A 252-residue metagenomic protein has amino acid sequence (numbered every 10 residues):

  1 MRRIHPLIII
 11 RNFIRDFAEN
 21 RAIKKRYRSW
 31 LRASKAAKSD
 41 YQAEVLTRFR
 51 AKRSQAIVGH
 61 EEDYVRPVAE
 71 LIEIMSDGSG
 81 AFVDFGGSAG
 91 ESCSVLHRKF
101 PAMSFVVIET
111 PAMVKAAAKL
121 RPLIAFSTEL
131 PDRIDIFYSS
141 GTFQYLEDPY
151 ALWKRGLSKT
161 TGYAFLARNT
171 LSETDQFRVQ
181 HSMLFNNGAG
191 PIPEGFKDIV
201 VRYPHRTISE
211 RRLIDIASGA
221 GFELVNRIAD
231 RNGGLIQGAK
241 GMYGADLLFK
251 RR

Functional and structural regions predicted by a protein language model:
M1-A81, V179, M183-R252: N-terminal accessory regions of S-adenosyl-L-methionine
G80, D135, G162: Conserved acidic residues
D84: Class I SAM-dependent methyltransferase core
G87-I124: Class I SAM-dependent methyltransferase SAM/SAH-binding core
I124-I134: Short acidic low-complexity segments
D135-P149: A short SAM/SAH-binding and catalytic strip from SAM-dependent methyltransferases
Y145-K159, L166: A short, conserved alpha-helix within the catalytic core of class I
T160-D175: Conserved beta-strand signature within the Rossmann-like core of class I S-adenosyl-L-methionine
